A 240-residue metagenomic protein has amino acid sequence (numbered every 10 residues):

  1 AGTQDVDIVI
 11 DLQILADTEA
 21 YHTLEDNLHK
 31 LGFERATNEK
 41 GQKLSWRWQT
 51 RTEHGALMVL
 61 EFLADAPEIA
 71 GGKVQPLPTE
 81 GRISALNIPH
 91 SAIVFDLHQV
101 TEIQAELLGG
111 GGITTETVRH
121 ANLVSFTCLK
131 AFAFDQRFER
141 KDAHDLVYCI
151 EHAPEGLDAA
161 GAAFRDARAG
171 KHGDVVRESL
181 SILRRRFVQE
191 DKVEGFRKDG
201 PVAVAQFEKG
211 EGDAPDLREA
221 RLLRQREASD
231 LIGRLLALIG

Functional and structural regions predicted by a protein language model:
A1-G240: Compositionally biased terminal segments of proteins
